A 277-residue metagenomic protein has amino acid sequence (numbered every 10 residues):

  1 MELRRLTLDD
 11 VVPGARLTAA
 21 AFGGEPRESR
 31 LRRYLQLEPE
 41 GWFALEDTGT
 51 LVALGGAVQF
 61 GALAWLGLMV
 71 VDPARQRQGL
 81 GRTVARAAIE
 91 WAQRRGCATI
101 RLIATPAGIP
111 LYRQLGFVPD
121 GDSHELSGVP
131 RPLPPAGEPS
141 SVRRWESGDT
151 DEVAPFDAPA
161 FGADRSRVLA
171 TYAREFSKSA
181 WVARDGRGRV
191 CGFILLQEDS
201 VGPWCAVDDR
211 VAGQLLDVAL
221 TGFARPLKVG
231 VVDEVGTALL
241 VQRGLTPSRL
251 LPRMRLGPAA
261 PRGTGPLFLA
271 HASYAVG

Functional and structural regions predicted by a protein language model:
M1-R30, A44-E46, L51-A53, D120-H124 (+2 more regions): Short amphipathic alpha-helix that is part of the acyltransferase structural core
D9, A19-A74, F176-S179, R184-D199: Acetyl-CoA-dependent GNAT
R33, E46-D47, D72-P73, Q78 (+2 more regions): Intrinsically disordered, low-complexity, positively biased terminal segments
Q59, R101-I103, V118-P132, P247-A259: Conserved catalytic-core motifs of GNAT/GCN5-like acyltransferases
C97-I103, I109: Hydrophobic, ordered structural segments
T105-G108, P130-P132, V232-G236: Short, polar loop motifs at secondary-structure junctions
L111-F117, L240-Q242: Conserved active-site tyrosine of GNAT-family acetyltransferases
